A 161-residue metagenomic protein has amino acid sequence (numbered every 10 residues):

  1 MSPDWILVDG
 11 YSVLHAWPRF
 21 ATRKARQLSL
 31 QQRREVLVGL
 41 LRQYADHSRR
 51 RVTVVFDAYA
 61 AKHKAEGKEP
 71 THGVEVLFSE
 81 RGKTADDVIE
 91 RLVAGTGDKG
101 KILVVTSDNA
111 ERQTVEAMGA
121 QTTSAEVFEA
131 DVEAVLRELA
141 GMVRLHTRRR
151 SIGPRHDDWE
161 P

Functional and structural regions predicted by a protein language model:
M1-V8, S12-P161: Nuclease catalytic cores that cleave nucleic-acid phosphodiester bonds, predominantly acidic two-metal-ion
